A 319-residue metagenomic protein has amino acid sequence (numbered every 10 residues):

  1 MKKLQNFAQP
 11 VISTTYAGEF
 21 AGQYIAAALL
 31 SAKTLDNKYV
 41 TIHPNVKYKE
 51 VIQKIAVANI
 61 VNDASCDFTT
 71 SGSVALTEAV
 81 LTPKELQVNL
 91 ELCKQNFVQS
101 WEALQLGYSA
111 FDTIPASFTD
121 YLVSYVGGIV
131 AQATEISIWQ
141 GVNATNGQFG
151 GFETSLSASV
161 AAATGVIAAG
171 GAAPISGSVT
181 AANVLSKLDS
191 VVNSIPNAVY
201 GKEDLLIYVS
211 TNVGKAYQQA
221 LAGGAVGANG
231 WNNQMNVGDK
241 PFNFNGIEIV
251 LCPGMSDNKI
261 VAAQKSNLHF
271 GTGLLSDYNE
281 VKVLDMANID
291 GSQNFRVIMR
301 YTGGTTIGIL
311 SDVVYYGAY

Functional and structural regions predicted by a protein language model:
K2-K54, T154-V179, K215-Y319: Sequence/fold signature of self-assembling virion shell proteins
G22-L104, S155: Assembly/oligomerization interface modules of large self-assembling protein complexes
E85-Q87, V123, K202-D204, G246 (+1 more regions): Extracellular structured ligand-interaction cores
E91-S100, Y208-V213, A262-K265, I309-S311: Helix N-cap / beta->alpha transition motif
S100-W101, E135, A216-Q218: Short helix/loop capping segments that flank catalytic or ligand/cofactor-binding pockets
A103-S190: Alpha-helical scaffold segments that mediate packing/assembly in large oligomeric complexes
L185-A225: Ordered core of a single globular domain
